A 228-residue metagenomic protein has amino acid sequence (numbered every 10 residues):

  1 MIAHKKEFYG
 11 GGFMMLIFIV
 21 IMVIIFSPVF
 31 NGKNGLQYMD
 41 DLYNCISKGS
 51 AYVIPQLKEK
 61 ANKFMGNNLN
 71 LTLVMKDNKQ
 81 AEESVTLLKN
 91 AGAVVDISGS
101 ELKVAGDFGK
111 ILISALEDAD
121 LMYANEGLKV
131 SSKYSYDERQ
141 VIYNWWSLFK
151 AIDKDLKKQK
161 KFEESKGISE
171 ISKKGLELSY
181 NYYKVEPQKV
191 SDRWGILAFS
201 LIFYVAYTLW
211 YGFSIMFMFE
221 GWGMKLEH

Functional and structural regions predicted by a protein language model:
M1-D40, L197-L201: Hydrophobic secretory-pathway targeting helix
M1-Y9, S191-H228: Juxtamembrane interface at the cytosolic side of transmembrane helices
F13-M22, L71, V95, V104 (+1 more regions): Generic structural hydrophobic/aromatic packing signal, biased to beta-strands
S27-P55, Q188-R193: Alpha-helical transmembrane signal-anchor/signal-peptide segments
L57-E59: Short beta-strand/turn micro-motifs at beta-sheet edges
A61-E170: Long, solvent-exposed extracytoplasmic domains/loops
K157, K161, S169-A206: Short, aromatic-rich amphipathic segments at membrane interfaces that lie adjacent to a transmembrane helix or signal
